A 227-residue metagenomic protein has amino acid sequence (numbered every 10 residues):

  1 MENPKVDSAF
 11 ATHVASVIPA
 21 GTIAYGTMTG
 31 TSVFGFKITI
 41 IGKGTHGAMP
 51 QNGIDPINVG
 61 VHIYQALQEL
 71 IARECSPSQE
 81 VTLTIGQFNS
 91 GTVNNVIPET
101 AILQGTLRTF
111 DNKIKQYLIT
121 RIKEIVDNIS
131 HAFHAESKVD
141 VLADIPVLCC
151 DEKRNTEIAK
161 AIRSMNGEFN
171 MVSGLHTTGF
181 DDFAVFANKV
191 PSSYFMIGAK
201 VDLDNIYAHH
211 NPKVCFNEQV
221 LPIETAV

Functional and structural regions predicted by a protein language model:
M1-P98, T178-D181: Histidine/acidic-residue-rich, glycine-tolerant segments that coordinate divalent metal ions
N58-V61, Q65-V227: Metal-dependent amide/peptide-bond hydrolase catalytic core, centered on the "pita-bread" metallohydrolase fold
